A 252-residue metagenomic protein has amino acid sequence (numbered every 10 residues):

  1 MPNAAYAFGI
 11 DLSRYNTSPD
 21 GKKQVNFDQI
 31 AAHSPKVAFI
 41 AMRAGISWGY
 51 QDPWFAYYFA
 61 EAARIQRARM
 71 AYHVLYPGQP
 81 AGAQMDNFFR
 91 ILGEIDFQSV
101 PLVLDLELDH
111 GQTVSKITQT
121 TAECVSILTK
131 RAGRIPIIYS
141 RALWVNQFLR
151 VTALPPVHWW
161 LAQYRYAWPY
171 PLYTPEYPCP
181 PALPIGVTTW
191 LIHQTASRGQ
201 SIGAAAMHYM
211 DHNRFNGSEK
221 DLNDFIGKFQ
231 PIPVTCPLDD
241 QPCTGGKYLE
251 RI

Functional and structural regions predicted by a protein language model:
M1-D20, V25-F27, L154-I252: Functionally critical loop-and-helix segments that line ligand-binding/catalytic clefts of soluble enzyme domains
M1-R134: Substrate-binding cleft of extracellular glycoside hydrolase catalytic domains
W48-G49, G78, V145, W168 (+1 more regions): Flexible, glycine-rich phosphate/dinucleotide-binding loops and adjacent beta-alpha linkers at cofactor/substrate
Q51-W54, A83-M85, R150-T152, Y173-P175 (+1 more regions): General "foldedness" signal
Q79-A83, Q112-T113, A142-N146, V234-P242 (+1 more regions): Noncatalytic linker/hinge segments flanking ATPase motor cores
V100-P180: Catalytic domains of cell-wall/extracellular-matrix polysaccharide-remodeling enzymes, centered on de-N-acetylation
